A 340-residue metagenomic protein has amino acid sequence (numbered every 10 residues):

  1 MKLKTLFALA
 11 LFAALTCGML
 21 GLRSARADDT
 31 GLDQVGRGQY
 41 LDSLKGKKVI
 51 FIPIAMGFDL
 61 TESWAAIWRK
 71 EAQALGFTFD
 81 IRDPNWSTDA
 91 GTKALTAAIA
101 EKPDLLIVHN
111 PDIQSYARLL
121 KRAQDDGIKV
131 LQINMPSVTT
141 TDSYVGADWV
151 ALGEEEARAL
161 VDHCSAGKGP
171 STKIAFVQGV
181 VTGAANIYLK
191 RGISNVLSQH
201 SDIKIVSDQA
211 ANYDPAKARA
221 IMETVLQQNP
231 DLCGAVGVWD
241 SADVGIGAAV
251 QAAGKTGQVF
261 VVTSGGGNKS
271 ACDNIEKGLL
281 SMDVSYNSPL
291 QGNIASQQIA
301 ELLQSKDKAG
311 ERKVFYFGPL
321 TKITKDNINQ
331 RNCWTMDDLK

Functional and structural regions predicted by a protein language model:
A27-K47, V177-V181, A185, V196-L197 (+1 more regions): Hinge/cleft segment of the Venus flytrap/periplasmic-binding protein
D29-I67, E71, L75, F79-K93 (+6 more regions): Extracytoplasmic "Venus flytrap"
L32-Q39, L44, G91, V145-T172 (+4 more regions): Hydrophobic alpha-helical segments within soluble ligand-binding/sensing domains
L60-A74, L152-A159, A184-I203, K217 (+3 more regions): Short, solvent-exposed amphipathic alpha-helices that sit in or adjacent to ligand/effector-binding or catalytic
Q73-N85, K173-Q178, L197-P215: Short beta-strand elements in bilobed, periplasmic/extracellular small-molecule ligand-binding domains
I81-D83, S137-D162, F176-V177, D208 (+1 more regions): Short beta-strand elements at the ligand-binding edges of bilobed clamshell
D104-D125, I193, S207, A211-D273: Hydrophobic alpha-helical
I113-A151, G167-K173, G267-E276, L280-S281 (+2 more regions): Flexible loop/hinge segments that line or gate small-molecule binding clefts
